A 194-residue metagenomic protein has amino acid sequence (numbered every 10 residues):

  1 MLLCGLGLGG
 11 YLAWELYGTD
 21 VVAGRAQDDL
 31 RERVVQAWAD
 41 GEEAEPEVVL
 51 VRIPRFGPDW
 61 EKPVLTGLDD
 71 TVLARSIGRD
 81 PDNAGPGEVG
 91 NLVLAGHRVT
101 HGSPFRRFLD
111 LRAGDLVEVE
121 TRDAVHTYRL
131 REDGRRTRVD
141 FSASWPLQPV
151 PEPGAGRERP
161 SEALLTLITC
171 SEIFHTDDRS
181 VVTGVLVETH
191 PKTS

Functional and structural regions predicted by a protein language model:
L3-S194: Solvent-exposed, non-transmembrane regions of membrane-associated and secreted proteins
